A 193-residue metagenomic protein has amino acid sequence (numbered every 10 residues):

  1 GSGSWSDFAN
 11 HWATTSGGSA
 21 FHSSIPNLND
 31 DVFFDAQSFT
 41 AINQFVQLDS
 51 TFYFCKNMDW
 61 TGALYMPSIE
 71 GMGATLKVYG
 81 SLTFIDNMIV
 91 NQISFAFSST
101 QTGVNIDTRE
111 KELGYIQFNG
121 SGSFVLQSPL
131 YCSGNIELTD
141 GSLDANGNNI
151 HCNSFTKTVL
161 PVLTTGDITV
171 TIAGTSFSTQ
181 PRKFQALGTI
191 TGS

Functional and structural regions predicted by a protein language model:
G1-S193: Extracellular beta-sheet-rich ligand-binding/adhesion modules
